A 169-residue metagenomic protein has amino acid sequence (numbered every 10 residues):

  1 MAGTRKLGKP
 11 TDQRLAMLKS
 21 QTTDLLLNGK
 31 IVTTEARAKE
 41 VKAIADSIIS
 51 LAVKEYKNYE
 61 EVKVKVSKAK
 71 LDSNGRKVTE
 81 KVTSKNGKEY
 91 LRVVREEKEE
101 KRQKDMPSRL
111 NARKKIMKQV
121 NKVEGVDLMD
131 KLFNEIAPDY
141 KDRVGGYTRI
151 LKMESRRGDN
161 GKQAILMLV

Functional and structural regions predicted by a protein language model:
M1-P138, N160, I165-V169: Ribosome large-subunit tunnel/peptidyl-transferase-proximal elements
R143-V144, R149-V169: Amphipathic, charged alpha-helical segments and their helix-to-coil junctions in extracytoplasmic/peripheral assemblies
